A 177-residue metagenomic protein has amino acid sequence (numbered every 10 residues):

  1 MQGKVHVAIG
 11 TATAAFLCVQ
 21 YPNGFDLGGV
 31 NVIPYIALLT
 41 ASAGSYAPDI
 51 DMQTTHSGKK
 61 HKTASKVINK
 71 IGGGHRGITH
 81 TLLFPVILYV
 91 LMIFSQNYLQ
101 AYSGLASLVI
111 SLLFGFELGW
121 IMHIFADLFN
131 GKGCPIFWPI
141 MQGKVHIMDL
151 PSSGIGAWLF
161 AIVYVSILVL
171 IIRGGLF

Functional and structural regions predicted by a protein language model:
M1-F177: N-terminal membrane-targeting hydrophobic helices
